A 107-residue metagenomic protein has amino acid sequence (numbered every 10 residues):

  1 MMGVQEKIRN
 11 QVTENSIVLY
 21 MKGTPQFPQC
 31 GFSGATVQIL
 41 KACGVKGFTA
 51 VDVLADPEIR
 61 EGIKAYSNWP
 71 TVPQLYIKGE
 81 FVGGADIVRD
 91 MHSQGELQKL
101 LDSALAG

Functional and structural regions predicted by a protein language model:
M1-V4, G107: N-terminal organelle transit peptides
E6, R60-A65: TIR-domain catalytic/interaction hotspot
R9-N10, R89: Short secondary-structure boundary/capping segments
N10-G47: Local sequence-structure signature of Cys/Sec-based thiol-disulfide redox active-site neighborhoods
Y20, Q74-K78: Acidic beta-strand-to-loop metal/phosphate-binding motif
V45-R60: Thiol-based oxidoreductase modules, predominantly thioredoxin-like and allied folds used for disulfide exchange
A65-T71: Thiol/disulfide oxidoreductase modules built on the thioredoxin-like
I77-A106: Non-catalytic, surface beta->alpha helical segment in thiol-disulfide oxidoreductase systems
